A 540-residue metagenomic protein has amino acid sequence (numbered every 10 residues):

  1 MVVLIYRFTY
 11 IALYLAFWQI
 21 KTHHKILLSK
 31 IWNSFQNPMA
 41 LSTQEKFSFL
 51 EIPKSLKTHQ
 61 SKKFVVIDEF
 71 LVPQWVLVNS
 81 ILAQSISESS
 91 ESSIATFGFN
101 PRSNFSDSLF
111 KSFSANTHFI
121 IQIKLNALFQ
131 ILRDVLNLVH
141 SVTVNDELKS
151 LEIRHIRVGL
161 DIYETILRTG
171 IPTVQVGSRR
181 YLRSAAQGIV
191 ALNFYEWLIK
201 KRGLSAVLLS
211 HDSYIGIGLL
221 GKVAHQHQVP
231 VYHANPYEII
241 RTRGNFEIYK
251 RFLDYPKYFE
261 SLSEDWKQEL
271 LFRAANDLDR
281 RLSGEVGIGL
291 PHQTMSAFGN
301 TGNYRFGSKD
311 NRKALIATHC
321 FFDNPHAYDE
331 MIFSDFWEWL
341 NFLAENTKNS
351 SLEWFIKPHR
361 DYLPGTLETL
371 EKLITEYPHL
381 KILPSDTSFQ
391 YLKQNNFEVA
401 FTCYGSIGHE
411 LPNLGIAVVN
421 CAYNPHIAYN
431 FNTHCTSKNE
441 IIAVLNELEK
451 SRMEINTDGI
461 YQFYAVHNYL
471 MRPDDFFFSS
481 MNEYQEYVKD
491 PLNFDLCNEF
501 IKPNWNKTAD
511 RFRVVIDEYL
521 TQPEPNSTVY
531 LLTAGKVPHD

Functional and structural regions predicted by a protein language model:
M1-D68, S85-I189, P236-S296, E483-D540: Conserved N-terminal ligand/cofactor-binding loop architecture of enzyme catalytic domains
D68-N79, L209, D323-E330: A short, glycine/small-residue-rich beta-strand->loop->alpha-helix junction that serves as a flexible
V72-S90, A95-T96, G221, F333-T347: Histidine-anchored nucleotide/phosphate-binding helix
A185-K200, Y362-H409: Donor nucleotide-activated moiety binding/catalytic core segment of transferases that use nucleotide-activated donors
F194-F246: Conserved nucleotide-sugar donor-interacting segment of glycosyltransferase catalytic cores, predominantly GT-B
L209, G216, G221, S385-T433: A donor-sugar binding/catalytic signature common to diverse glycosyltransferases and related nucleotide-sugar
N235, S406-P473: Catalytic binding pocket for nucleotide-activated donors in carbohydrate/polymer assembly enzymes
S283-K372: Conserved catalytic-core segment of nucleotide-activated headgroup transferases in glycan assembly
